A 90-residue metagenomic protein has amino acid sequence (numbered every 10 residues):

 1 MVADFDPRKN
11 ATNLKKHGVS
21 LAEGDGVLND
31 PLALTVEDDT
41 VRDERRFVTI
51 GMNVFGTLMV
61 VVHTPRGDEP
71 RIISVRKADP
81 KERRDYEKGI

Functional and structural regions predicted by a protein language model:
M1-I90: Ribonuclease/tRNase effector modules and their secretory precursors
